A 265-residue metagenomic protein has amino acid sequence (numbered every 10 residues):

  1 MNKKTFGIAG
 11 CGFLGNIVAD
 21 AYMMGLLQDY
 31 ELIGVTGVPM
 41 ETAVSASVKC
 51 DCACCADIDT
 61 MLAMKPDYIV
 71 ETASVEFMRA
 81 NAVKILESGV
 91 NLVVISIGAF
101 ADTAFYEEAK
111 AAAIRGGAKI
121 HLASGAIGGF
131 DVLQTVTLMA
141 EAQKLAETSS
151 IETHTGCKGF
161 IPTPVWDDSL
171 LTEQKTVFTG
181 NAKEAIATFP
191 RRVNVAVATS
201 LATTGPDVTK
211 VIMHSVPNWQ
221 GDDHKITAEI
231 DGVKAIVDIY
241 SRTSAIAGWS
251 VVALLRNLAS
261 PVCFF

Functional and structural regions predicted by a protein language model:
M1-A46, V262: N-terminal Rossmann-like dinucleotide-binding module
A9, I17, H121, A126-F265: Active-site-lining helix/loop region of Rossmann-like oxidoreductase modules
E31-G34, D67, A118-I120: Short active-site oxyanion
V38-M64: Conserved N-terminal Rossmann-fold NAD(P) cofactor-binding segment
C52, S88-N91, R115-A118: A short helix->loop->beta-strand "cap" motif at the edges of active sites that frequently abuts
C55, E71, V94, I120-S124: General beta-strand structural signal in soluble alpha/beta enzymes
A56-E87, A99-T103: Beta-loop-alpha module in the N-terminal Rossmann-like domain of NAD(P)-dependent dehydrogenases, especially those
I97-A118: Rossmann-fold NAD(P)-binding glycine/threonine-rich loop
